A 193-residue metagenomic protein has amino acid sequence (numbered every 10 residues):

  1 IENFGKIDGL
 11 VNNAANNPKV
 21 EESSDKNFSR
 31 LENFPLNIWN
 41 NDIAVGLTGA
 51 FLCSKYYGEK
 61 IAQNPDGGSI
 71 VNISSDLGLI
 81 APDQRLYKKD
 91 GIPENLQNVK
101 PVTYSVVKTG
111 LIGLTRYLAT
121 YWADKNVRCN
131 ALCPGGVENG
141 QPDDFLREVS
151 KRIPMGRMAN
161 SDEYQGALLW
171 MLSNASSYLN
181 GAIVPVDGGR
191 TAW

Functional and structural regions predicted by a protein language model:
I1-G5: Conserved amphipathic alpha-helix within the SDR
D8, N16, N27-F51, V71 (+3 more regions): Catalytic Tyr-X3-Lys loop
N13-N27, G189: Conserved NAD(P)H cofactor-binding loop of Rossmann-fold oxidoreductase domains
A15, L36, N41-P65, L77-A81 (+3 more regions): Amphipathic alpha-helical dimer-interface segment in Rossmann-like NAD(P)H-dependent oxidoreductases
F28, K89-I92, K151, L169 (+1 more regions): Short C-terminal tail/terminal secondary-structure segment of NAD(P)H-dependent dehydrogenase/reductase domains
R30-L36, V71-D124: Catalytic loop of short-chain dehydrogenase/reductase
A123-R128, L179-G181: Short, small/polar-rich loop/turn modules that mediate ligand/substrate recognition or access, typified
I153-Y164, A175: A conserved structural motif in NAD(P)-dependent oxidoreductases
